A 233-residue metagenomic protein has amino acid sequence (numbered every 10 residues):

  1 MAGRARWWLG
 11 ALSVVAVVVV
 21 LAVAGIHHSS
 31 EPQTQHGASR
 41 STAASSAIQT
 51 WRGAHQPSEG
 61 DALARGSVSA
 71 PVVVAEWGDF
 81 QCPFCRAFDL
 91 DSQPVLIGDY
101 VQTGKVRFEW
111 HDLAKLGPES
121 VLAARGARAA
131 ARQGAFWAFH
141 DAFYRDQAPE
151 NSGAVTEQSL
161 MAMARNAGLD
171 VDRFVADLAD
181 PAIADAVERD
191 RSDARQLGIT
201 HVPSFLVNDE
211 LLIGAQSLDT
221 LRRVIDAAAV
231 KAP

Functional and structural regions predicted by a protein language model:
M1-A43, W77, A162-P233: C-terminal cap of thioredoxin/glutaredoxin-like
H36-P57: Short extracytoplasmic/periplasmic juxtamembrane "stem" segments immediately C-terminal to an N-terminal membrane anchor
H55-V72: A short beta-strand-turn-helix
G60, S92-P94, S192: Alpha-helical scaffolding within the catalytic cores of extracellular/periplasmic polymer-degrading hydrolases
D61-L63, R86, A142, E210: Flexible, active-site-adjacent loop/turn segments at secondary-structure boundaries
L63-R65, D99, R195-Q196: Short, flexible, glycine/charge-rich loop motifs used to bind or transfer phosphoryl groups or to couple energy/partner
L63-R65, V155, L212: Short clusters of hydrophobic/aromatic residues that line enzyme substrate/ligand-binding pockets
A70, A75-R165, P233: Structural alpha/beta surface segment adjacent to cysteine/selenocysteine redox centers across thiol/disulfide enzymes
